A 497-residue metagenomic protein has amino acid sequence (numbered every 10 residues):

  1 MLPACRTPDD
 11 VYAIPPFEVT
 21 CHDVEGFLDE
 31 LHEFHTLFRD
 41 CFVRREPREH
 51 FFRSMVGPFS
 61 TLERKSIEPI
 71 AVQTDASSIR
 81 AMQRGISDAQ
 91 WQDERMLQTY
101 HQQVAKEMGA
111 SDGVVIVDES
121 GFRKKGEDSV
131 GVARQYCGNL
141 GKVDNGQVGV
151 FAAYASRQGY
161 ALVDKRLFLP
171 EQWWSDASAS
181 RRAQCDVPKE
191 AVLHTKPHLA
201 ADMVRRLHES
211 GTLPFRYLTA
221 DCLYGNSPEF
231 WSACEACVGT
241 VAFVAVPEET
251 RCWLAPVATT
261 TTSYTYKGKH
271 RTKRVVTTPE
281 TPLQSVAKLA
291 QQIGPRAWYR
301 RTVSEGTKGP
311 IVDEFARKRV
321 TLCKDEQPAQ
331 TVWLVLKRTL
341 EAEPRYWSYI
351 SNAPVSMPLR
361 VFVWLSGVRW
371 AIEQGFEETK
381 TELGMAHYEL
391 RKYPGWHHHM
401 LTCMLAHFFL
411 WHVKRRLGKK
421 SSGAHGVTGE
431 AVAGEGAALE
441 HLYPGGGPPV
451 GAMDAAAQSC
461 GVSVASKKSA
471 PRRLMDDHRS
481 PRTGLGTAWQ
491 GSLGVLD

Functional and structural regions predicted by a protein language model:
M1-H32, P471, S480-L496: Charged, often Cys/His-bearing segments associated with DNA-binding zinc-finger transcription factors
H32, Q158-C185, K189, L193 (+6 more regions): An anionic, glycine-rich sequence signature occurring as long contiguous blocks
F42, S351, M357-S366, T381-H397 (+1 more regions): Short, solvent-exposed helix-loop connector elements
V43-P58, L62-E127, R206, C237 (+4 more regions): Electropositive nucleic-acid engagement tracts
I70-A71, S111-K125, A152, L218-Y224 (+4 more regions): Short, conserved catalytic/metal-binding motifs centered on acidic residues
I86-E171, A177-R182, V320-T321: Active-site-proximal, Lys/Arg-enriched surface segment that forms a nucleic-acid-binding/basic interface patch
A179-T265: Domain-level cores of phosphate- or acyl-group-handling catalytic modules
L383-G447: Basic, amphipathic alpha-helical segments enriched in Lys/Arg and hydrophobic/aromatic residues
